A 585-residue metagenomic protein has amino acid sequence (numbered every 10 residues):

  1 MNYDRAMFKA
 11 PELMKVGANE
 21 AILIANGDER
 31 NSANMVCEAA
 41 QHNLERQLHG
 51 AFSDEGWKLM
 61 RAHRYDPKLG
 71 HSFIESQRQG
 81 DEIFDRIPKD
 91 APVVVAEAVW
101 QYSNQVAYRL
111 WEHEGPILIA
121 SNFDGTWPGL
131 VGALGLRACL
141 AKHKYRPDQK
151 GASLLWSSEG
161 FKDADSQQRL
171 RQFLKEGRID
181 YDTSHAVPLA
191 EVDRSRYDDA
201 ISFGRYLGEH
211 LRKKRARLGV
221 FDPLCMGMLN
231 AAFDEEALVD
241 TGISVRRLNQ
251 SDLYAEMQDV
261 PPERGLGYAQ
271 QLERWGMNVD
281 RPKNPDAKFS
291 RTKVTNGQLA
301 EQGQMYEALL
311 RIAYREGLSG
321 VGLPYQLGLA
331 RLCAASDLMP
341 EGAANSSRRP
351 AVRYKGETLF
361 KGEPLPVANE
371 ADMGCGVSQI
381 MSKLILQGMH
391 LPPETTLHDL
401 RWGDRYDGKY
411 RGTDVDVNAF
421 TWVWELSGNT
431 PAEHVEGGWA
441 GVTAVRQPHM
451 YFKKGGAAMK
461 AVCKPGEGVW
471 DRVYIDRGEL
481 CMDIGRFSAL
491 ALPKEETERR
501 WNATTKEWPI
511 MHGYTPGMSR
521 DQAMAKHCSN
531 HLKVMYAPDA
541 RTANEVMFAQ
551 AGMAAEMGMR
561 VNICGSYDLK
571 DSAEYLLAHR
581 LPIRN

Functional and structural regions predicted by a protein language model:
M1-N585: An N-terminal assembly and electron-transfer interface module characteristic of large anaerobic redox and radical
